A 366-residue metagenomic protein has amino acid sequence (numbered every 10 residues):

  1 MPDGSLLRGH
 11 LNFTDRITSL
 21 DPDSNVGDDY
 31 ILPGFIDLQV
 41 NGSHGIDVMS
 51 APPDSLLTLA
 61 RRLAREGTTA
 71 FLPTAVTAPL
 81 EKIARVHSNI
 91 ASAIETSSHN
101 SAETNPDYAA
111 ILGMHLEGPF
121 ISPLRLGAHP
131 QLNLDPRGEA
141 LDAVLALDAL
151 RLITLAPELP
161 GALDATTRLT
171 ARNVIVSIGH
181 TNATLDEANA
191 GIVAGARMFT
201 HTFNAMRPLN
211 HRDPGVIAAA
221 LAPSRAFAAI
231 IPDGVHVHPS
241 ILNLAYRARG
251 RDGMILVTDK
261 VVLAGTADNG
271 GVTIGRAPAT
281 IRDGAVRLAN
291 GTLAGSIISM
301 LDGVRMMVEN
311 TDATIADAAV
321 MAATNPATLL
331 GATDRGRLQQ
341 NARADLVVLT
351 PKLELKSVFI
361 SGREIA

Functional and structural regions predicted by a protein language model:
M1-L32: Histidine-rich, glycine-flanked metal-binding segment
D28, Q39, L63, L116 (+5 more regions): Conserved, mostly hydrophobic/aromatic
Y30, L38, V48-A109, L132-A146: Alpha-helical scaffold segments that flank or form the walls of functional sites
L38, H44, R61-L72, N89 (+5 more regions): Active-site gating loops and adjacent loop-to-helix segments of metal-dependent hydrolytic enzymes
N41, L57-V86, Y108-S122, D148-E158 (+5 more regions): Divalent metal-dependent hydrolysis catalytic cores, especially in the metallo-beta-lactamase
V86-S98, E103-E117, S122-L185: Metal-dependent enolase-superfamily TIM-barrel catalytic cores that perform enediolate-based chemistry
D142-D268: Active-site core of metal-dependent hydrolases
A219-A228, Y246-T258, A264-L349: His/Asp/Glu-enriched, well-ordered alpha-helical/loop segment that forms or immediately abuts the divalent-metal
